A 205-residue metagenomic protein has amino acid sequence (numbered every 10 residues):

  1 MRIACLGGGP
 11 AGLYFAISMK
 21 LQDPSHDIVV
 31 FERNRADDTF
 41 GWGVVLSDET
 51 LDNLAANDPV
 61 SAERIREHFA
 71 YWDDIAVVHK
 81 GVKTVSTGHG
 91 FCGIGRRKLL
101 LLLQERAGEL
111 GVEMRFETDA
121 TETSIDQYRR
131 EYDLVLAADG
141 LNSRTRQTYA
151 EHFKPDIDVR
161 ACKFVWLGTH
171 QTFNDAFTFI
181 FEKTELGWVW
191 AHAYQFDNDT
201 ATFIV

Functional and structural regions predicted by a protein language model:
M1-A11: Beta1/beta-strand and adjacent pyrophosphate-binding region of the FAD-binding site in flavoprotein oxidoreductases
L6, S18-G41: Glycine-rich FAD pyrophosphate-binding loop
A11, A36, N142: Conserved Rossmann-like nucleotide-cofactor binding loop
I17-L21, E105, Q147-E151: Short, well-ordered alpha-helices that flank and scaffold nucleotide-derived cofactor binding pockets
V29, E113-R115: General small-molecule cofactor/ligand-binding pocket signal
T39-R106: Active-site-adjacent segment of FAD-dependent monooxygenases/related oxidoreductases
R115-D126: A conserved short coil-to-beta-strand element within the FAD-binding core of flavoproteins
R129-L134, A138-V205: Conserved FAD-binding catalytic core of PHBH/FMO-like flavoproteins
